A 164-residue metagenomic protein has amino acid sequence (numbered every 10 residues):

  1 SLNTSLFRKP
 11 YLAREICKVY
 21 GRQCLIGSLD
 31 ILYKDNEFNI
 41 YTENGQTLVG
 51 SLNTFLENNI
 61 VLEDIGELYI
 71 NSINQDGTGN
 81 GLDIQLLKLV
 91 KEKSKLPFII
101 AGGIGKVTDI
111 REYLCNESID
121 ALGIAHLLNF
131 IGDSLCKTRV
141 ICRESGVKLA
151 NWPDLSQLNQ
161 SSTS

Functional and structural regions predicted by a protein language model:
S1-D76: Conserved anion-binding
K9-P10, L52-T54, I84, V107 (+1 more regions): Structural motif corresponding to alpha-helix initiation and N-cap regions
L12-Y20, R111-D154: C-terminal helical cap(s) of enzyme catalytic domains, especially alpha/beta-barrels
R14, Q85-L122: Catalytic cores of alpha/beta
G27, L68, V90, Y113 (+1 more regions): Conserved, mostly hydrophobic/aromatic
D35, N74-N80, V107, F130: Short, small-residue-enriched loops and turns at beta-alpha junctions that line or gate enzyme active sites
